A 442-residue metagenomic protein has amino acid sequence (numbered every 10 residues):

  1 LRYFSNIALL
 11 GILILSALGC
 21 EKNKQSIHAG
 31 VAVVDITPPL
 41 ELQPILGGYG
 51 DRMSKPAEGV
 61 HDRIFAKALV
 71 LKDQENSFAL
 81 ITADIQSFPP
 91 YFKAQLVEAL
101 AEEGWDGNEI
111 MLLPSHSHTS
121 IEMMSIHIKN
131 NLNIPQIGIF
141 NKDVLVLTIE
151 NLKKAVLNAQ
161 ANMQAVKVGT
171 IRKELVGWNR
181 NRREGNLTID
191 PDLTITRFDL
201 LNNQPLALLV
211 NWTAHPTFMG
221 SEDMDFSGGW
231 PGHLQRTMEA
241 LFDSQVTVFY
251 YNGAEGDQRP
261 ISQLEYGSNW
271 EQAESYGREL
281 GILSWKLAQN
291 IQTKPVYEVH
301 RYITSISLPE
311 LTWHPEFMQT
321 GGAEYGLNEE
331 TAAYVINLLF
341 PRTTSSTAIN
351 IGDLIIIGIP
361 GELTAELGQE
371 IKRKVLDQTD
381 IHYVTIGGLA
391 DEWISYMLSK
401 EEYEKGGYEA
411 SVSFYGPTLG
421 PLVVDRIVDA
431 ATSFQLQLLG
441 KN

Functional and structural regions predicted by a protein language model:
L1-A8: Bacterial N-terminal signal peptides that target proteins for export
L9-I14: Hydrophobic helical h-region of N-terminal Sec-dependent signal peptides in bacterial secretory/periplasmic proteins
L18-G19: C-terminal motif of bacterial Sec signal peptides marking the signal peptidase cleavage site
N23-L113, S117-T247, Y251-L264, S268-R278 (+2 more regions): Conserved beta-alpha junction segments in alpha/beta enzyme cores
G281: Charged, flexible cofactor/metal-binding loops and thiol motifs
